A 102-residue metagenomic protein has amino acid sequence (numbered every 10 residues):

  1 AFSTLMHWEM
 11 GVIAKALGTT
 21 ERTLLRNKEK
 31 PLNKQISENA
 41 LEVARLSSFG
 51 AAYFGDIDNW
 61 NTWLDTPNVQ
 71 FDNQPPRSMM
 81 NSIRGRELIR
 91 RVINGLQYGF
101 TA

Functional and structural regions predicted by a protein language model:
A1-A102: Non-transmembrane "mature" sequence context
